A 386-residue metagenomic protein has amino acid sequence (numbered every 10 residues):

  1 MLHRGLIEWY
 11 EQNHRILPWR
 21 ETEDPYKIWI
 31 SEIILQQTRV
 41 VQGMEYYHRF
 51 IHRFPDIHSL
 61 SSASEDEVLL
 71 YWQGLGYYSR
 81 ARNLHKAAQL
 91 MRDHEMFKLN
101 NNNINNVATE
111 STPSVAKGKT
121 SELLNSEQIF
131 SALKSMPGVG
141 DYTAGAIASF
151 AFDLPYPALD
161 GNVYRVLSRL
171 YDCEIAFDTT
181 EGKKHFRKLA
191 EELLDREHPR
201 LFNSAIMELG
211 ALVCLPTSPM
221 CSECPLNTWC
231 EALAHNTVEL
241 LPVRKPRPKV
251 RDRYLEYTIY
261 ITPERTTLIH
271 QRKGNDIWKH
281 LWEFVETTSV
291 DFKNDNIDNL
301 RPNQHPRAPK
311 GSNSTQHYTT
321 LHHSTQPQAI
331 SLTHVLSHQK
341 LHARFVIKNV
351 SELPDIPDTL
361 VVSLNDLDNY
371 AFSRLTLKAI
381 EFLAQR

Functional and structural regions predicted by a protein language model:
M1-R15, E21, A211-R386: Intrinsically disordered, low-complexity, charged terminal extensions of DNA damage-control enzymes
R4-G5, W9-M220, L226-H235, E239-L240 (+3 more regions): Catalytic cores of DNA base-excision repair glycosylases
